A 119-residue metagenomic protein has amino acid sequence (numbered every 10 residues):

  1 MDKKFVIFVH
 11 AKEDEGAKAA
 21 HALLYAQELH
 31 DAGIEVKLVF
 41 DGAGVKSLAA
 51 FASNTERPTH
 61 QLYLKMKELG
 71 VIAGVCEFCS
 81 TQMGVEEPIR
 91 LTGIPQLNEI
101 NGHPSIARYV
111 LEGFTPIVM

Functional and structural regions predicted by a protein language model:
V6-A20, S47-S53: Short, glycine-rich nucleotide/cofactor-binding loops
K18-G33: Histidine-anchored nucleotide/phosphate-binding helix
A26, V36-G42, A73-C79: Short internal beta-strands
H30-A50: Small/aliphatic-rich secondary-structure junction motif
T55-Q96: Mid-chain, well-packed structural core segment of small domains
E86-E112, I117: C-terminal structural segments of small proteins and small subunits
